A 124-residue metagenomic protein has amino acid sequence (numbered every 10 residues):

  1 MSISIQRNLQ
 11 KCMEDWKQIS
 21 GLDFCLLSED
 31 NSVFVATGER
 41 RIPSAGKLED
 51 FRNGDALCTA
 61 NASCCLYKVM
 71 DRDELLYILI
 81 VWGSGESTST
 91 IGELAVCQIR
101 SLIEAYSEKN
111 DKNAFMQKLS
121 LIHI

Functional and structural regions predicted by a protein language model:
M1-S63: Structured interaction and signal-relay segments at domain junctions
R7, K11, E86-E93, N110: Generic alpha-helical secondary structure signal
Q10, E49, G92, V96 (+2 more regions): Generic detector of well-ordered alpha-helical segments enriched in charged/polar residues, highlighting helical
S20, I99-Y106: Conserved NTP-handling cores and scaffolds of large molecular machines
R40-I42, F51, S87, C97-I99 (+1 more regions): Generic alpha-helical propensity signal that fires on short helical segments and nearby coil/disordered stretches
G54-L102: Sensory/regulatory domains in signal-transduction proteins
I103-L119: Short alpha-helical interdomain "coupling" segment at the junction between an upstream regulatory sensor module
I122-I124: Conserved small/polar residues in nucleotide/adenosyl-binding loops
